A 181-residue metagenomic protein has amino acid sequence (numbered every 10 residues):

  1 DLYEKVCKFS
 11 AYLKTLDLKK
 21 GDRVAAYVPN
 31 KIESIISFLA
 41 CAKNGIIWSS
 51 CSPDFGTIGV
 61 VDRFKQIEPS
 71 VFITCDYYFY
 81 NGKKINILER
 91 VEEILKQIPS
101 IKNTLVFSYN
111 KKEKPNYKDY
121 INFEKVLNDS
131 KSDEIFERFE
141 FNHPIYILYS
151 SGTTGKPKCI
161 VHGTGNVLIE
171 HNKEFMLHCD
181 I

Functional and structural regions predicted by a protein language model:
D1-L39, G56-V61, K118-N128, R138 (+1 more regions): Conserved AMP-binding/adenylate-forming core of the ANL superfamily
C7-A11, K65, G155, N172-K173: Solvent-exposed alpha-helix faces
K14, I32-S52, G59-V61, I145 (+1 more regions): Hydrophobic alpha-helical segments in the ANL/AMP-binding
L18, Q66, Q97-I98, R138-F141 (+1 more regions): Alpha-helix termination/capping residues and helix-transition junctions
V24, G45, T153: Conserved G/P- and acidic residue-centered "switch" motifs that form tight phosphate/ATP-binding loops in soluble
K43-K125: Structural core segment of the AMP-binding/adenylate-forming
F79-K83, F136, K158-C159: A generic structural signal for short coil/turn motifs at secondary-structure boundaries
T104-V106, Y117-Y149, K156, T164-H171 (+1 more regions): Conserved pre-ATP/AMP-binding loop-to-beta segment of ANL
